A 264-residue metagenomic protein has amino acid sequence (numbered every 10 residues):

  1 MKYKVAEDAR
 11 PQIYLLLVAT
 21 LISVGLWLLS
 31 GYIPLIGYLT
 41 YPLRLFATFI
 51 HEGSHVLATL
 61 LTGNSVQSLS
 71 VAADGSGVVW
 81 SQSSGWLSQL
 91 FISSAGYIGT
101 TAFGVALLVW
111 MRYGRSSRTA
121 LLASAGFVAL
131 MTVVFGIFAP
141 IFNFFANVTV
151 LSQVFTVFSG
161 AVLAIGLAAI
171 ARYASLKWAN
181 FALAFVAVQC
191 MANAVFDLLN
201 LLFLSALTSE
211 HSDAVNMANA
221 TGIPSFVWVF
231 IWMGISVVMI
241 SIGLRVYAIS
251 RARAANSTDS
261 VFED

Functional and structural regions predicted by a protein language model:
K2-D8, Q12-L26, S68-L69, D74-I249 (+2 more regions): Metalloprotease/metallohydrolase-associated module, dominated by Zn2+-dependent proteases
L28-T40, L198-F203: Helix-to-loop transition at the C-terminal end of transmembrane segments
P34-Q89: Small-residue-rich helix-interface/hinge motifs
